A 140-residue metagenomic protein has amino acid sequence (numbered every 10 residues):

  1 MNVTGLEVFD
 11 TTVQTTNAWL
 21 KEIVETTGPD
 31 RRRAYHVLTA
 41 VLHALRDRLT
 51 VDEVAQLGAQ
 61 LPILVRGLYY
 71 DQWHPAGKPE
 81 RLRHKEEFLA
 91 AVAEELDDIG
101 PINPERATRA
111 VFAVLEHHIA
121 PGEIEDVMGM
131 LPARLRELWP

Functional and structural regions predicted by a protein language model:
M1-T4, V8-T11, V92-L96, A107-V111 (+1 more regions): Alpha-helical membrane-protein topology signature
N2-V8, V24-P29, W73-K78, E95-G100: A ubiquitous short alpha-helical element
T4-R48: The feature marks the first
N17, G58, K85-L89: An amphipathic alpha-helix signature
L20, L42, L89, F112 (+1 more regions): Generic structural marker for isolated residues within well-ordered, non-membrane alpha-helices of soluble domains
G28-L38, R46-A55, I99-A110, E116-G129: Short, low-complexity cationic-aromatic patches
L49-R81, I119-P140: Extended intrinsically disordered, low-complexity coil regions enriched in Ser, Thr, Gly, Ala and often Pro
V65-H118: Short, solvent-exposed interaction modules
